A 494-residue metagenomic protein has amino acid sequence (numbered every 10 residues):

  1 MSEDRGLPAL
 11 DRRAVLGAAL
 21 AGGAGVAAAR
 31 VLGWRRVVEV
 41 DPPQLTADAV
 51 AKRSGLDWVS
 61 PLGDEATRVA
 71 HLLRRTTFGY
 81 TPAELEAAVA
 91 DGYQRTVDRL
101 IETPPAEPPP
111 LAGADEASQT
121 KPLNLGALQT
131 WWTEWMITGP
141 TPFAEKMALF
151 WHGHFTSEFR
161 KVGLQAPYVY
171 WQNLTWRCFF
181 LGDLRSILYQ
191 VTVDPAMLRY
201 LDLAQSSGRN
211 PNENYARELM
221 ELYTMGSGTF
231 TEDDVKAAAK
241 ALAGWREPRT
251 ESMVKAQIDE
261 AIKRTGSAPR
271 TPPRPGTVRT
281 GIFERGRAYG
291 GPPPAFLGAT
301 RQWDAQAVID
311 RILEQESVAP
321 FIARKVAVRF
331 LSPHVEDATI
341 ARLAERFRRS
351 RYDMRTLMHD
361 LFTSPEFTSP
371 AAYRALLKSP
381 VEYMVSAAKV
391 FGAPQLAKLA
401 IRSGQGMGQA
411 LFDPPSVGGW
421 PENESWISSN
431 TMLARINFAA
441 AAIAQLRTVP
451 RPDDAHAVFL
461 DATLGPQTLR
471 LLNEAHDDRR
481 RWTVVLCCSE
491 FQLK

Functional and structural regions predicted by a protein language model:
E3-G22: N-terminal secretory signal peptides and thylakoid transit peptides that target proteins across membranes
L20-V26, V31, P167-F391: Active-site substrate-binding loop specific to GH73 endo-beta-N-acetylglucosaminidase modules in bacterial autolysins
R35-A49: Ser/Thr/Pro/Gly-rich low-complexity linker/stalk segments immediately outside membranes or between
L45-E65, A70-G79, Q315, A319-S350 (+1 more regions): Flexible, low-complexity segments enriched for small/polar residues
A51-A106, V193-M197, L203-S206, E218-E221 (+4 more regions): Cell-wall polysaccharide-cleaving catalytic domain and substrate-binding groove, primarily in peptidoglycan/chitin
G55-W58, Q129-I137, W171-L174, L184 (+2 more regions): Short alpha-helical segments and helix-capping/turn motifs at coil-helix boundaries
P82-R177: N-terminal accessory alpha/beta regions
L125-T130, Q190-D194, D360, R479 (+1 more regions): Solvent-exposed, amphipathic alpha-helical "stalk/arm" or coiled-coil-like segments used as scaffolds
